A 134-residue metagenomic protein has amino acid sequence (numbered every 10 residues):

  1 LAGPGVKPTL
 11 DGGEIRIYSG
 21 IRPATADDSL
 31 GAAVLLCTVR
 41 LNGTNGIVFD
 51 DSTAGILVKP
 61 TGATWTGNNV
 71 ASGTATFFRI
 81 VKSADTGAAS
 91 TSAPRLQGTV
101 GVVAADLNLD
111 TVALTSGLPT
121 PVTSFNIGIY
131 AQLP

Functional and structural regions predicted by a protein language model:
L1-F78, S83-P134: Small cysteine-rich, disulfide-bonded extracellular modules of the LU/uPAR three-finger superfamily and closely related
